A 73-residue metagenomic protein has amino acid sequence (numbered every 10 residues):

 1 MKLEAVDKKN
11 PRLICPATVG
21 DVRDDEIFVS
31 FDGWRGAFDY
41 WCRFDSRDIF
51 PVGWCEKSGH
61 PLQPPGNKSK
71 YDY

Functional and structural regions predicted by a protein language model:
M1-Y73: Eukaryotic chromatin- and chromosome-associated nuclear factors, especially histone mark writers/erasers/readers
